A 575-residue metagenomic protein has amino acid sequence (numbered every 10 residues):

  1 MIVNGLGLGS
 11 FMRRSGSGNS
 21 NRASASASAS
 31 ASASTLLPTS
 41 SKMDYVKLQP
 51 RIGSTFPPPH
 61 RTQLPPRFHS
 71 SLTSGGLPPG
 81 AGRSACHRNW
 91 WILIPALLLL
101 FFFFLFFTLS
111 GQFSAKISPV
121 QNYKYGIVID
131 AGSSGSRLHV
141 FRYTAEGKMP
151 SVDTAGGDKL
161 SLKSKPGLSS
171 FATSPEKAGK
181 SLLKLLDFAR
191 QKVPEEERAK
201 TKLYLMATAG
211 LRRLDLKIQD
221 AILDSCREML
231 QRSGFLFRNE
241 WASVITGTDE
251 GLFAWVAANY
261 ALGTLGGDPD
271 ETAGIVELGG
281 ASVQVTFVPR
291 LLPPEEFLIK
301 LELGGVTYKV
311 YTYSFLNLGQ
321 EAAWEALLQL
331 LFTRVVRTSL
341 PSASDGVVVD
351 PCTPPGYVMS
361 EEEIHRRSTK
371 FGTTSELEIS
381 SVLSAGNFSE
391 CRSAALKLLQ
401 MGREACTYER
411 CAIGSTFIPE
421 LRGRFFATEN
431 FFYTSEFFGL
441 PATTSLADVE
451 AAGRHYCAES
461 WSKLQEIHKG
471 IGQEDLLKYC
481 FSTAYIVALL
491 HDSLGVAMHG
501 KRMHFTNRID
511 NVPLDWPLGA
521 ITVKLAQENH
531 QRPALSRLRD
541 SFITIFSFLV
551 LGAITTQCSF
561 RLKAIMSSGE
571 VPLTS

Functional and structural regions predicted by a protein language model:
I2-P38, D44-T55, G80, G126 (+5 more regions): Helical "lid/coupling" subdomains associated with nucleotide-phosphate turnover
S26, L48-C86: N-terminal Lys/Arg-rich, disordered targeting/topogenic segments
H69-P95, Y123, K563-T574: Helix-loop boundary elements of multi-pass alpha-helical membrane proteins
A96-F103, A131, F548-G552: Hydrophobic alpha-helical cores of multi-pass transmembrane domains in eukaryotic membrane proteins
L100-S114, S136, V140, A553-R561: Membrane-embedded alpha-helices of multi-pass membrane proteins, especially ion channels and transporters
F107-Q121, G266-D268, K563-A564: Membrane-lumen (extracellular) interface motif
Q121, I129-R137, V276-S282: A short acidic Gly-Thr/Ser loop motif
G147-G156: Beta-propeller domains
